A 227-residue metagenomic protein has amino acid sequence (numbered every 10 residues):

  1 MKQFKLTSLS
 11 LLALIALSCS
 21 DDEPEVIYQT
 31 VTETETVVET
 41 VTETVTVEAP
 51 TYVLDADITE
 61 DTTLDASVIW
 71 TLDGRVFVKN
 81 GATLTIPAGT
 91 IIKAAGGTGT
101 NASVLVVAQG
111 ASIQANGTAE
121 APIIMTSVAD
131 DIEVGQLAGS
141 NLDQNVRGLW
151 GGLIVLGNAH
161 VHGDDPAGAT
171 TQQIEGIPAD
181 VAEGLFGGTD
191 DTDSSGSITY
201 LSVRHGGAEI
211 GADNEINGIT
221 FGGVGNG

Functional and structural regions predicted by a protein language model:
M1-S8: Bacterial N-terminal signal peptides that target proteins for export
L9-A13: Hydrophobic helical h-region of N-terminal Sec-dependent signal peptides in bacterial secretory/periplasmic proteins
I15-S18: C-terminal motif of bacterial Sec signal peptides marking the signal peptidase cleavage site
S20-G227: Beta-strand/loop edge motif enriched in small/polar residues
